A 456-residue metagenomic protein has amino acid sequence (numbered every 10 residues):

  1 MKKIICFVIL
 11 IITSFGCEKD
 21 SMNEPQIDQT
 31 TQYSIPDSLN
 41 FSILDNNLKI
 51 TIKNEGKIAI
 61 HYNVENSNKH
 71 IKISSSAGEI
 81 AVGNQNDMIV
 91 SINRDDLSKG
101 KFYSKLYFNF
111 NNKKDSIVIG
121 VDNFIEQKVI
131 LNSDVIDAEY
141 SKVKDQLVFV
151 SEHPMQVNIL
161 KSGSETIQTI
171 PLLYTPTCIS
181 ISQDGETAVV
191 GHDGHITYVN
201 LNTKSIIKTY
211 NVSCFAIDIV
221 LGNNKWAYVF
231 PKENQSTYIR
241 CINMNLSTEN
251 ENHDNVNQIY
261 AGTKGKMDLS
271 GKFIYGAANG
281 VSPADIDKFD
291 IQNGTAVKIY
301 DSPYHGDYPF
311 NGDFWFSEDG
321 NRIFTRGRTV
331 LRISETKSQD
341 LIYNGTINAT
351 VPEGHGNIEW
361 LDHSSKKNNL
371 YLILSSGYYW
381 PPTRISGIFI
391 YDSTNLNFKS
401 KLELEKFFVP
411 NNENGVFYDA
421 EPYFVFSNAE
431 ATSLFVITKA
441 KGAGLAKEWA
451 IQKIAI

Functional and structural regions predicted by a protein language model:
T13-S38, N111-I125: Bacterial Sec-dependent N-terminal signal peptides
K19-D37, E55-I89: Surface-exposed binding patches on compact interaction domains or structured appendages
I50, G100-N112: A short beta-strand micro-motif common to beta-rich folds, especially ectodomain repeats
F124-L131, E165-P171, S205-Y210, T248-Q258 (+3 more regions): A short beta-strand motif characteristic of beta-propeller blades
S133-Y140, Y174-I181, C214-N224, N255-G271 (+3 more regions): Repeated scaffold domains used in trafficking and secretory/extracellular systems, primarily beta-propellers
M155-N158, T197-Y198, Q235-I242, V281-K288 (+3 more regions): Structural motif
K161-E165, N200-K204, N243-S247, D290-G294 (+2 more regions): Short loop/turn segments that connect beta-strands within beta-propeller blades
G415-I456: Blade-level signature of beta-propeller repeat domains, shared across WD40, Kelch, NHL, RCC1 and BNR/Asp-box propellers
